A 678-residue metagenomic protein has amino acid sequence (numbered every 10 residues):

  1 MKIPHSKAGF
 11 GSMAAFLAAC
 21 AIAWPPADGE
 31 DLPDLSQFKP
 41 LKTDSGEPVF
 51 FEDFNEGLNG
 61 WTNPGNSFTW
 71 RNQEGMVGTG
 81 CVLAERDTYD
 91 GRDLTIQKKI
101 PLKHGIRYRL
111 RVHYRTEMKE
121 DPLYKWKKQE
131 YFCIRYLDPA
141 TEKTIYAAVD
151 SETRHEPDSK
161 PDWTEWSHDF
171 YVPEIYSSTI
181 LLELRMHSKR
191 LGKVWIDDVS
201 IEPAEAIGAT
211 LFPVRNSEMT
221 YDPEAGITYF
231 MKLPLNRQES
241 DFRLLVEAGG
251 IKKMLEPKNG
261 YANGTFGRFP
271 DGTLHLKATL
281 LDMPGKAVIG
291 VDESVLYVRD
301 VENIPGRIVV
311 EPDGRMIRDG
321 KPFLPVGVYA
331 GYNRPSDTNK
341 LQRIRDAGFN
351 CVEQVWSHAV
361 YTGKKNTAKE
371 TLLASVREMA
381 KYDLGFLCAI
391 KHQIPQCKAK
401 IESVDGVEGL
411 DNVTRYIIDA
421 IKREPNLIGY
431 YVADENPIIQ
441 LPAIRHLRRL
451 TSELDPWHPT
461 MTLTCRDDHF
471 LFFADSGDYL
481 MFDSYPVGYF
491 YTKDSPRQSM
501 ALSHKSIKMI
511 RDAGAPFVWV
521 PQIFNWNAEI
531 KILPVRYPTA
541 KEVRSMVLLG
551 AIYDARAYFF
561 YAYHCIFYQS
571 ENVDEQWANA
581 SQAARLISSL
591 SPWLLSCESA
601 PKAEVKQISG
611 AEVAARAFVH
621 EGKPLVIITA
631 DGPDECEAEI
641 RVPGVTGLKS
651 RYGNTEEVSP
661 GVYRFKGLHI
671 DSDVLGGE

Functional and structural regions predicted by a protein language model:
P33-Q37, E165-V199, T273: Extracellular beta-strand ligand-recognition surfaces/modules
E52-F54, L94-E130, W166-V172, D198-P203 (+1 more regions): Extra-cytoplasmic beta-strand recognition segments
D53-A84: Extracellular glycan-recognition surfaces and repeat-rich motifs
T141-Y176: Extracellular carbohydrate recognition and processing domains and analogous Trp-centered ligand-binding platforms
T338-E402, G406-G409, Q440-P459, P496-Q498: Aromatic-lined substrate-binding rim segments of carbohydrate-active enzymes
I394-C397, I507-A540: Active-site clefts of carbohydrate-active enzymes
Q607-T646, S672, G677: Carbohydrate-binding surface patches
S659-E678: C-terminal beta-strand-rich structural cap/linker in extracellular carbohydrate-active enzymes
